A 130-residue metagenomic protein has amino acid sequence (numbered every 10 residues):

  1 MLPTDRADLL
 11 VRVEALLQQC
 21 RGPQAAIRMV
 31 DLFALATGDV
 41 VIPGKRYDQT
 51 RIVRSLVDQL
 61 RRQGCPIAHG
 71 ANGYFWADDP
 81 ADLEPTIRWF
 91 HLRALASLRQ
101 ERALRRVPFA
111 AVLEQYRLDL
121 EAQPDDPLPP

Functional and structural regions predicted by a protein language model:
M1-Q19: Short alpha-helical segments that sit at the start of domains
P23-V41: Short acidic, hydrophobic short linear motifs in intrinsically disordered regions
T37-V53: Short, positively charged loop/turn segments that connect secondary-structure elements
R54-D58: Short, hydrophobic-biased segments on the C-terminal half of alpha helices that form "recognition helices"
R61-A71: A short, conserved structural fragment
G70-D78: Minor-groove-contacting beta-hairpin "wing" of winged helix-turn-helix DNA-binding domains
A81-R105: Short, amphipathic alpha-helical interaction segments positioned at domain boundaries
Q100-P130: Exposed, interaction-prone assembly regions rather than primary DNA-binding/catalytic cores
